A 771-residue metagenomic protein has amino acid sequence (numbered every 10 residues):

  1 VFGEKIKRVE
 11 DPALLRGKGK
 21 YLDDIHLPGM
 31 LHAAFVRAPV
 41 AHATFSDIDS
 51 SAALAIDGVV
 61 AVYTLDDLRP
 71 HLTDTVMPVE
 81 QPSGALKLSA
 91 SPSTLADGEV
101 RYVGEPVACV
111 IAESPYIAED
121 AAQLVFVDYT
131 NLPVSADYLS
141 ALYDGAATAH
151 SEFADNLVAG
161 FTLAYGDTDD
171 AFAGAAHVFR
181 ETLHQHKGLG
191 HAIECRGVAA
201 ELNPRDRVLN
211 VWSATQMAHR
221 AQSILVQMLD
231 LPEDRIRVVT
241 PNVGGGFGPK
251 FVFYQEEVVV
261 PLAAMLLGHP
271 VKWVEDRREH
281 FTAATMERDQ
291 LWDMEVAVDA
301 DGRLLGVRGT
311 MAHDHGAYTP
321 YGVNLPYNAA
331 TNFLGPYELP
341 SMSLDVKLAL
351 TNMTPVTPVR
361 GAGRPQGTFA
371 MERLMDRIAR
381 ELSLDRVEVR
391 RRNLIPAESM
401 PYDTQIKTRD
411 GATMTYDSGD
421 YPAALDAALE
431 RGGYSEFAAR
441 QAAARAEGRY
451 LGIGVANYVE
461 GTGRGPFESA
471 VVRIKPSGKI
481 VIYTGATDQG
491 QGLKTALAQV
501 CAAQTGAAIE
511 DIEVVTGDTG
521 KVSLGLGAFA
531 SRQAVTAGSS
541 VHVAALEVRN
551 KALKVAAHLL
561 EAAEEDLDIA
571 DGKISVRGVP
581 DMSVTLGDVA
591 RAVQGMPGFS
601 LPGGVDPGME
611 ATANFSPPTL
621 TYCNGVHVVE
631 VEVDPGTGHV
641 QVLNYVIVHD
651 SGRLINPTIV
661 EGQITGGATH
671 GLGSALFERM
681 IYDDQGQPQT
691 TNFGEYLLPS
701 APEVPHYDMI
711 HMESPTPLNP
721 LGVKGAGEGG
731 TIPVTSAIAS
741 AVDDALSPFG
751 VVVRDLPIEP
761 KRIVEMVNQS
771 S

Functional and structural regions predicted by a protein language model:
V1-V158, V178: Flexible, low-hydrophobicity surface segments
E4, E10-A13, P78-V79, S83-L86 (+6 more regions): Glycine-rich loop/linker segments at domain edges
I56, L65-D66, D230-R235, L266-V271 (+4 more regions): C-terminal catalytic domains of large/alpha subunits in multi-subunit enzymes
L72-M77, A121-L124, Q222-I224, F247-F253 (+11 more regions): Short acidic, glycine/serine/threonine-rich loops at helix termini
E80-P82, A173-G188, W273-H280, G448-N457 (+1 more regions): Short Pro/Gly-enriched beta-strand edge/turn motifs at strand-loop
D97, E194-A199, L291, G452 (+3 more regions): Short glycine-rich loop/turn motifs
L225-V226, G490, I512: Intrinsically disordered, Ser/Thr/Pro-rich regulatory regions of eukaryotic transcription factors and other regulatory
G246-G268, K272-V274, L493-V500: Thiamine diphosphate
